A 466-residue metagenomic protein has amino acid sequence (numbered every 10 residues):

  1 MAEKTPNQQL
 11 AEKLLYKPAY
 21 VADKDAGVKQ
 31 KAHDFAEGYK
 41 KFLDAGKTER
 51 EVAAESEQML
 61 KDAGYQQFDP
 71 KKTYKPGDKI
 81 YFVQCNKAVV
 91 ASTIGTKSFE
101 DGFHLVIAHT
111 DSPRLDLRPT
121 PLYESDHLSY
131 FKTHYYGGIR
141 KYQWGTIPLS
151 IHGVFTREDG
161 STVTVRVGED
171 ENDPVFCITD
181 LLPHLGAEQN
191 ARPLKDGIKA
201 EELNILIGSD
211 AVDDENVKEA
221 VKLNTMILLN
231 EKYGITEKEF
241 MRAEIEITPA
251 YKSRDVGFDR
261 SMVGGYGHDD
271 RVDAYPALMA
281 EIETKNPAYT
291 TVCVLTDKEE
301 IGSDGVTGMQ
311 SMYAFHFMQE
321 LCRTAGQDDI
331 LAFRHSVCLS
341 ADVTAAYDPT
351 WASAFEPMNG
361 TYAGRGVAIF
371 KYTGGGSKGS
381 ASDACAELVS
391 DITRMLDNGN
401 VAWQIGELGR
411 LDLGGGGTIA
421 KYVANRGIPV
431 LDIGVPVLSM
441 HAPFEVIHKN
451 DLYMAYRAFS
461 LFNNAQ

Functional and structural regions predicted by a protein language model:
M1-Q466: N-terminal hydrophobic/helix-forming segments and targeting peptides
